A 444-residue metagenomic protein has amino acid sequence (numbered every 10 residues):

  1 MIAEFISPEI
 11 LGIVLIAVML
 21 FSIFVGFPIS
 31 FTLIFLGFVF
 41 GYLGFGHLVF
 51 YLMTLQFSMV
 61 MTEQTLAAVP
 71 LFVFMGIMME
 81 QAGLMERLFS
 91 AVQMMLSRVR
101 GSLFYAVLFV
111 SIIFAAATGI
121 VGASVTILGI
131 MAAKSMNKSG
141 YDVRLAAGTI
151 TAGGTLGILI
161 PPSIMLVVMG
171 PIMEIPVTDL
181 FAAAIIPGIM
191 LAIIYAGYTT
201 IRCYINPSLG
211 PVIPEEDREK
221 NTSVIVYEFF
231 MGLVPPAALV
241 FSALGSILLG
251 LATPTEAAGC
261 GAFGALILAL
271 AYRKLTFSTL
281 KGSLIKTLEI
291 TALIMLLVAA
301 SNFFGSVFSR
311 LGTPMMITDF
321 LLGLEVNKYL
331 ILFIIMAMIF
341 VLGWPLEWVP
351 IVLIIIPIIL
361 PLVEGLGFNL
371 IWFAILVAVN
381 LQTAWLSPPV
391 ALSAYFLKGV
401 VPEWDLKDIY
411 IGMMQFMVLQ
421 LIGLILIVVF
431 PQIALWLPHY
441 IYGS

Functional and structural regions predicted by a protein language model:
M1-S444: Alpha-helical transmembrane segments of multi-pass membrane transport proteins
